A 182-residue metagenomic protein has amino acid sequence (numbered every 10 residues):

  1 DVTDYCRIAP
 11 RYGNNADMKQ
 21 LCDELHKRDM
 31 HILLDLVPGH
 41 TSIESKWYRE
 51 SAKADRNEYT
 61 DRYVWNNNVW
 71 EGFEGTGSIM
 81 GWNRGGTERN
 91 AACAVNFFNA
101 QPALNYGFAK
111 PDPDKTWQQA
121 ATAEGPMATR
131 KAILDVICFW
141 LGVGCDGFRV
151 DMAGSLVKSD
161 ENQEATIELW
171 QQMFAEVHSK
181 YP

Functional and structural regions predicted by a protein language model:
D1-Q119, G142, A153-P182: Acidic/aromatic-lined carbohydrate-recognition and catalytic surfaces of CAZymes acting on diverse glycans
T122-L141: Short, acidic/polar
F148-V150: Hydrophobic residues within beta-strands of alpha/beta enzymes
